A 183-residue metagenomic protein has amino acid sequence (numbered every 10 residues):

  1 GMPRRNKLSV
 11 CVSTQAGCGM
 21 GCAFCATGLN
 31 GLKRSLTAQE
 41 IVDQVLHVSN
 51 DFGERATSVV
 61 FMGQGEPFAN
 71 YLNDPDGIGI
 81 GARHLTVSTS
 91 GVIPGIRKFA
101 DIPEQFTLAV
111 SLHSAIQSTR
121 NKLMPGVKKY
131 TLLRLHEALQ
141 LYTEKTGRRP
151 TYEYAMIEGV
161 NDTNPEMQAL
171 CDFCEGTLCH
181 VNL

Functional and structural regions predicted by a protein language model:
P3-E40: Canonical Radical SAM [4Fe-4S] cluster-binding loop centered on the CxxxCxxC motif and its immediate flanking residues
L29-S58: Conserved alpha-helical substructure of the radical SAM core
H47-S58, G63-L183: Conserved AdoMet/S-adenosylmethionine-binding subsite of the radical SAM
